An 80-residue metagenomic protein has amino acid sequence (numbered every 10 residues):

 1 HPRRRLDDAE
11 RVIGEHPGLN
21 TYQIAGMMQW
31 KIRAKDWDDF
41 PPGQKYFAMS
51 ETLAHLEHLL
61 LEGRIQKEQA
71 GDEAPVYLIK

Functional and structural regions predicted by a protein language model:
H1-G14: Long, low-complexity, charged/polar intrinsically disordered regions in eukaryotic proteins
R11-K80: C-terminal regulatory/interaction regions
